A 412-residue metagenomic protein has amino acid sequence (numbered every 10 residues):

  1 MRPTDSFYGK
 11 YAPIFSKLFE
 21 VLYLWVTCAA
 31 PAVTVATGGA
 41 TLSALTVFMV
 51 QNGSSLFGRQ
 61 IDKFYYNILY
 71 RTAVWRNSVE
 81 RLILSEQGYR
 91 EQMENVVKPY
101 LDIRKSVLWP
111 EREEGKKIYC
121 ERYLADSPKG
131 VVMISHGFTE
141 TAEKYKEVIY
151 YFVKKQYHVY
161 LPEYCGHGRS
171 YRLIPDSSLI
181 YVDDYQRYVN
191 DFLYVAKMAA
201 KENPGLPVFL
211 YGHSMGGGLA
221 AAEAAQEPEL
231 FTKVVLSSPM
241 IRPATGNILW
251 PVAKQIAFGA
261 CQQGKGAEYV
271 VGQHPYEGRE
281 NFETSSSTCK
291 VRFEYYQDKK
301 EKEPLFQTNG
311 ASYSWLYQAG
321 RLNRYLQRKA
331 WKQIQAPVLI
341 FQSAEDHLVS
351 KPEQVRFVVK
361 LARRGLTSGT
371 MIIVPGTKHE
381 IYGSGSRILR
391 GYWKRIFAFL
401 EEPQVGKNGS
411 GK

Functional and structural regions predicted by a protein language model:
G9, G38-E111, I118-Y123: An N-terminal hydrophobic leader/cap segment in hydrolases
P13, L22, V26-A29, M49 (+3 more regions): Alpha/beta-hydrolase-fold enzymes
G137-E140: Active-site glycine-rich loops that stabilize anionic/oxyanionic intermediates across multiple enzyme folds
A142, I149-P175: Conserved alpha/beta-hydrolase
I180-A200: Alpha/beta-hydrolase active-site loop
I334, I340-Q342, D346: Short beta-strand/loop motif that positions the catalytic acidic residue of the alpha/beta-hydrolase fold
A336, S350-K360: Short alpha-helix in the alpha/beta-hydrolase fold that links the catalytic acid
T370, V374-K412: Catalytic active-site module of serine/aspartate enzymes centered on a nucleophile-bearing elbow/loop
